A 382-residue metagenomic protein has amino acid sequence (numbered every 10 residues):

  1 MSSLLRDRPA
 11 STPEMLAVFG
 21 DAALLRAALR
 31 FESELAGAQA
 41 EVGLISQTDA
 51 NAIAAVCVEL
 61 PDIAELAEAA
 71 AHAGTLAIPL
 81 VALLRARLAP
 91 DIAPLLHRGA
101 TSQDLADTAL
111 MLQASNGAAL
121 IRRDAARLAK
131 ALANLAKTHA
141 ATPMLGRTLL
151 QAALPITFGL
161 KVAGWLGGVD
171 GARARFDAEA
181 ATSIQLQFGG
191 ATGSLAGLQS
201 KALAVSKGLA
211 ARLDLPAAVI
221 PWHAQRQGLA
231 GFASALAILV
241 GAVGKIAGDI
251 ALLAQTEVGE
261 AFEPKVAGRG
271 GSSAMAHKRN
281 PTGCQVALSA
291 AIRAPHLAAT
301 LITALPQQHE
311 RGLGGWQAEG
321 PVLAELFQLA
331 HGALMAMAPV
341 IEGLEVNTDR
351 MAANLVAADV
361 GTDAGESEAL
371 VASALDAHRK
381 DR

Functional and structural regions predicted by a protein language model:
M1-L195, L203-S206, R269-S272, T282-L288 (+1 more regions): A helix-coil-helix interface module used to build multimeric assemblies and to scaffold catalytic/cofactor sites
I45-V56, R127-L128, L253-E257, Q307-Q308 (+1 more regions): Short alpha-helical "patches" and their helix-cap loops
T75, D107-A118, R122, K137 (+4 more regions): Charged, flexible cofactor/metal-binding loops and thiol motifs
P339-T362: Generic long, charged, amphipathic alpha-helical segments
